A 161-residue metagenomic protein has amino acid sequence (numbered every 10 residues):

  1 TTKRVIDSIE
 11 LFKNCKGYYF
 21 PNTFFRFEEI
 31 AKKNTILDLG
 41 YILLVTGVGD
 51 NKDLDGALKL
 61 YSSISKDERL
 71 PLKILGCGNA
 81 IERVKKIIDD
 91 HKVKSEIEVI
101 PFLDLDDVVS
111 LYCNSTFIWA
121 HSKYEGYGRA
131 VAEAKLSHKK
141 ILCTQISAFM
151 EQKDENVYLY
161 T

Functional and structural regions predicted by a protein language model:
R4-F25: Helix-loop-beta element that forms the nucleotide-linked donor phosphate-binding surface in glycosyltransferases
F24, V45, P71-K85, P101: Glycosyltransferase donor-sugar binding loop
T35-K52, L58-Y61, K73: Conserved donor-binding/catalytic core segment of Leloir-type glycosyltransferases
V84-D106: Nucleotide-activated donor-binding/catalytic signature segment of Leloir-type glycosyltransferases, i.e., the conserved
L103, S110-S115: Short alpha-helical donor nucleotide-sugar binding micro-motif in glycosyltransferases
K123: Aromatic "clamp/platform" in nucleotide-sugar-dependent glycosyltransferases that forms part of the donor/acceptor
K140-C143: Short hydrophobic beta-strand element within catalytic cores of glycosyltransferases and related nucleotide-activated
V157-T161: Conserved acidic donor-binding segment of nucleotide-sugar-dependent glycosyltransferases
